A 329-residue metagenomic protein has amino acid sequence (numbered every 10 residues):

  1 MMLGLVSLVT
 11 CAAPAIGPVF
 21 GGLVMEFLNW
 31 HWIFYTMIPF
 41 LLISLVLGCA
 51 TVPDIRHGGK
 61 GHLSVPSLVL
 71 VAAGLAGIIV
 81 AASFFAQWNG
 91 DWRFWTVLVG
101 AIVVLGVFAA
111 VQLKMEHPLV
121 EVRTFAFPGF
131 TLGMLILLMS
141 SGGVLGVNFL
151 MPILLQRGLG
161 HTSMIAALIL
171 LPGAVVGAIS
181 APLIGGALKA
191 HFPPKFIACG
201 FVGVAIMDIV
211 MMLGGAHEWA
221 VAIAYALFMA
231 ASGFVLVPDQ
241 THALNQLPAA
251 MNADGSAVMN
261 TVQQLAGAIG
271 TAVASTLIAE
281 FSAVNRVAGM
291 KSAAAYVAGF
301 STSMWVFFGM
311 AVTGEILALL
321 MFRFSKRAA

Functional and structural regions predicted by a protein language model:
M1-P66: Helix-loop-helix hairpins in multi-pass membrane proteins, especially solute transporters
L5-L8, F27-H31, T36-S44, W92-G100 (+3 more regions): 12-transmembrane solute porter fold
V46-V65, A110-L119, L320-A329: Helix-loop junctions on the cytosolic side of multi-pass membrane transporters, especially the intracellular loop
G48-T51, G77, A81, M115 (+1 more regions): Transmembrane alpha-helical segments of integral membrane proteins
H57, A72-W95, A110: Phenylalanine-glycine-rich, low-complexity intrinsically disordered regions, typified by the FG/GLFG repeat domains
K60-L68, L188-H191, K195: Short, amphipathic, aromatic/basic-enriched membrane-interface segments that mark the entry/exit of transmembrane
S64-A72, S140, A198: Select subsegments of transmembrane alpha-helices in polytopic membrane proteins, especially boundary-proximal
